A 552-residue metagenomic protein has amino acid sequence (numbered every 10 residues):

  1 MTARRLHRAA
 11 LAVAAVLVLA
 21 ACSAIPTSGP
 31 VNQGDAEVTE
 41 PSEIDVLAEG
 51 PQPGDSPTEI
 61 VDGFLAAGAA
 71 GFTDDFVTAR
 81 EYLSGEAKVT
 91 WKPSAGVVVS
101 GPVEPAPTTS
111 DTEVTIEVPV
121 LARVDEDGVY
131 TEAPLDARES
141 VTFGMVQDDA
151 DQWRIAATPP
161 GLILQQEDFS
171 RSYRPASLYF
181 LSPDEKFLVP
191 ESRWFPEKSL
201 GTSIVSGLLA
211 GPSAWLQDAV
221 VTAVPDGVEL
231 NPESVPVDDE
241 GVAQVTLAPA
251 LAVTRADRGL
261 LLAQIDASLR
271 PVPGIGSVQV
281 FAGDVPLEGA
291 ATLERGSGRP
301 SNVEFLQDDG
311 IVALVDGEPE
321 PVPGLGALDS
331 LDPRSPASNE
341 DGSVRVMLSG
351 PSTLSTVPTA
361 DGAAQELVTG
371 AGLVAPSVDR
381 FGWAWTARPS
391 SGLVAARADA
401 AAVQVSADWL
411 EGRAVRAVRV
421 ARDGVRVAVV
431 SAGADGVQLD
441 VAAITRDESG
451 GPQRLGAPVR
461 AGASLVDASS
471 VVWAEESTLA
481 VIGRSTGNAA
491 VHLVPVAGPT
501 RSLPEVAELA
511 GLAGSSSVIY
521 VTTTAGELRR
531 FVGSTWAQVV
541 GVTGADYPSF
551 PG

Functional and structural regions predicted by a protein language model:
A3, A9, V16, A20-G552: Bimodal "functional hotspot" detector
